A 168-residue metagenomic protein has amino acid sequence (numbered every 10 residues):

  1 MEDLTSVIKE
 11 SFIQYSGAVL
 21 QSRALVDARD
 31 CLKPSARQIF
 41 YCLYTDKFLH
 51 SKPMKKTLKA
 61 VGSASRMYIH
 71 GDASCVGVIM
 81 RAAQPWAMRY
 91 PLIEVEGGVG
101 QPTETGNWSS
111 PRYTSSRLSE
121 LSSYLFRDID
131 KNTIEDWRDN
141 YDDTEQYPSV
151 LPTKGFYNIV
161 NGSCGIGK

Functional and structural regions predicted by a protein language model:
M1-K168: Catalytic phosphate-handling regions of large nucleic-acid enzymes and associated NTPases
